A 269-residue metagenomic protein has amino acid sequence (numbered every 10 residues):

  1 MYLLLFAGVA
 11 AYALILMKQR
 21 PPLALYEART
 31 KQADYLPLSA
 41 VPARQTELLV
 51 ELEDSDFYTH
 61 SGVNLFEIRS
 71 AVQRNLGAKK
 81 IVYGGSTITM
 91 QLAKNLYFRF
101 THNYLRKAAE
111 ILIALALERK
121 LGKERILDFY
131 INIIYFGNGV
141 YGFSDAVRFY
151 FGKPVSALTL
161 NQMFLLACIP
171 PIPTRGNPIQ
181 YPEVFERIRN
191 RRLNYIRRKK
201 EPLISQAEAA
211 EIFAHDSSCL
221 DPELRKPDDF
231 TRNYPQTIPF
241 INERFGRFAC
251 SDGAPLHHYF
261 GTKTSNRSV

Functional and structural regions predicted by a protein language model:
M1-V269: Juxtamembrane regions of bacterial inner-membrane/periplasmic proteins, predominantly the peptidoglycan biogenesis
